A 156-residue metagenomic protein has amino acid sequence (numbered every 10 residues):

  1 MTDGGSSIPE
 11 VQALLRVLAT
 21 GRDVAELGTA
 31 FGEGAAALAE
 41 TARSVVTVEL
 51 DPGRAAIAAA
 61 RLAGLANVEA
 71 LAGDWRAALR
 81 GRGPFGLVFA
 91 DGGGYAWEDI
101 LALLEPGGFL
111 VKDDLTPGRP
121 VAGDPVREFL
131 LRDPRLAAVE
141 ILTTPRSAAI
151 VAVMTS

Functional and structural regions predicted by a protein language model:
G4-A77: SAM cofactor-binding core of SAM-dependent methyltransferases, primarily the Rossmann-like beta-alpha-beta module
A25, V48, G73, V88-G92 (+1 more regions): Active-site flanking residues adjacent to catalytic metal/cofactor-binding acidic residues
E40-T41, A60-A63, F85-G86, A102-E105 (+1 more regions): Short, glycine/charged-enriched secondary-structure capping and boundary segments
R80-V88: A short acidic, Gly/Pro-enriched loop at the edge of an enzyme's catalytic core that lines a small-molecule cofactor
G81, G94-S156: C-terminal substrate-binding/active-site "lid" region of AdoMet-derived donor-dependent transferases
